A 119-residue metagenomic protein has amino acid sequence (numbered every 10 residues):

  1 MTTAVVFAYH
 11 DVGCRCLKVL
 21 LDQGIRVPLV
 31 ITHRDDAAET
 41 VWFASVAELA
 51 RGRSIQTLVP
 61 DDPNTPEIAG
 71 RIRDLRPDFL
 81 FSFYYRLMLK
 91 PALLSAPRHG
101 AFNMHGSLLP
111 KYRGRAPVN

Functional and structural regions predicted by a protein language model:
M1-N119: One-carbon transfer enzymes
